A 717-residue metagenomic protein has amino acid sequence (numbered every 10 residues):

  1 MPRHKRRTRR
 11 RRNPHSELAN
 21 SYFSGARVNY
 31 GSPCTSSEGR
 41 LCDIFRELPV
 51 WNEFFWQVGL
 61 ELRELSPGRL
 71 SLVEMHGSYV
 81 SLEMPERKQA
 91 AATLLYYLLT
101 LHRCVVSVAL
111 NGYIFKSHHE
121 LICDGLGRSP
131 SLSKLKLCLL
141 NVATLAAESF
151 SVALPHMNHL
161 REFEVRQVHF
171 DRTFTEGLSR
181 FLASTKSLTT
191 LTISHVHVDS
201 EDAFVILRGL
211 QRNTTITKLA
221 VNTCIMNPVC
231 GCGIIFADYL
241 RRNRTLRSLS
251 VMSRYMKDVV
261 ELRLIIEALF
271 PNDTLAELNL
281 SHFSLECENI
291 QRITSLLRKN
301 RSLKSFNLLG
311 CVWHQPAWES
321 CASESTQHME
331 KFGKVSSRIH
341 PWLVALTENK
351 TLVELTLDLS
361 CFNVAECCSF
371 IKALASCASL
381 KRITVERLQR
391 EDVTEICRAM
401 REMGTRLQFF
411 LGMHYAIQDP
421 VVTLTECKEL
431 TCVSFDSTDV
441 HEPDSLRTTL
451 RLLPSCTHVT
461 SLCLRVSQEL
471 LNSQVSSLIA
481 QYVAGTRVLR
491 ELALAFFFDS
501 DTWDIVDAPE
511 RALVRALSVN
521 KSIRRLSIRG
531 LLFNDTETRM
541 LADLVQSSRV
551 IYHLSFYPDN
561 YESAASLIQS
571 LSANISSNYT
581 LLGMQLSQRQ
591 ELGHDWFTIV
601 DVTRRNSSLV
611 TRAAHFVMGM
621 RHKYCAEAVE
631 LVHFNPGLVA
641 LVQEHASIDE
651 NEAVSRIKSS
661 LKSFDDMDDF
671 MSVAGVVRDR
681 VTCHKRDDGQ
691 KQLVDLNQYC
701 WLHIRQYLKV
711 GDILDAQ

Functional and structural regions predicted by a protein language model:
P2-V106, G112-I114, N141, C361 (+1 more regions): Cullin-RING E3 adaptor/co-adaptor recruitment helices
L65-S71, T100-S107, G127-K134, P155-E162 (+15 more regions): Leucine-rich repeat
L72, H76-A92, L98-S117, G125-T144 (+10 more regions): Extracellular leucine-rich repeat
P85-T93, Y113-E120, N141-E148, H169-E176 (+15 more regions): Short, solvent-exposed loop/turn at the beta-strand->alpha-helix junction within individual leucine-rich repeat
Y97-T100, L121-G127, S149-P155, E176-A183 (+15 more regions): Recurring C-terminal helix/loop segment of individual leucine-rich repeat
G112, L139, E162, Q167 (+20 more regions): Structural position within Leucine-Rich Repeats
I114, L132, N141, L160 (+19 more regions): Short amphipathic alpha-helical interaction elements and helix-loop-helix interfaces that mediate dimerization
S445-F556: Eukaryotic tandem repeat interaction scaffolds
